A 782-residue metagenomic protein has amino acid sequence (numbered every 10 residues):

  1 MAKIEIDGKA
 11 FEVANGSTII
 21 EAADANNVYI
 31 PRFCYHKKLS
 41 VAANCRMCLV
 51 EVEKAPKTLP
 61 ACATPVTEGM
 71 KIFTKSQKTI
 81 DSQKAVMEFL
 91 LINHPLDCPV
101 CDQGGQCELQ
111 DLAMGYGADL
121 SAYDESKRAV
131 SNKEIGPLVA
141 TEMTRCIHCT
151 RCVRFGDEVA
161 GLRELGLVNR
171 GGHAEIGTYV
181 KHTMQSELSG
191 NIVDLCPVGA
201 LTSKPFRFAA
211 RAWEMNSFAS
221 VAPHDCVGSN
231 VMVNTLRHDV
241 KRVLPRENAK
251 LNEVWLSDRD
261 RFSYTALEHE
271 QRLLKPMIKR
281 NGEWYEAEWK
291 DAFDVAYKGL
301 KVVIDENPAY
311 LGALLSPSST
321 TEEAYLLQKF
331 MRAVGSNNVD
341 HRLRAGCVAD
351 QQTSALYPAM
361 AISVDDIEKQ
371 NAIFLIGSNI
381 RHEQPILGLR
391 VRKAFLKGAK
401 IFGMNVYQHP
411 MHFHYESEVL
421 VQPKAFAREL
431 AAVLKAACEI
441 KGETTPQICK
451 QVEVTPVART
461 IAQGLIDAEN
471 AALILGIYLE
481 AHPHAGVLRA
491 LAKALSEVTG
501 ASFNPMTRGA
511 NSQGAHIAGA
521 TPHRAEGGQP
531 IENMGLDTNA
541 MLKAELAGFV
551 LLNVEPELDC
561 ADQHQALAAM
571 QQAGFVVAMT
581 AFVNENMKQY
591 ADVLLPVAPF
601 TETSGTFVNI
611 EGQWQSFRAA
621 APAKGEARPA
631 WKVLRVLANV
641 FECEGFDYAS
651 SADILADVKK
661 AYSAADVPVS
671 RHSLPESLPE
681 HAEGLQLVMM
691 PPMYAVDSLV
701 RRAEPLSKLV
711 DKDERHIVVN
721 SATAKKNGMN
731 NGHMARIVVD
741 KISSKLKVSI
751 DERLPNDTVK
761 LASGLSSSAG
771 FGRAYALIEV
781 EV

Functional and structural regions predicted by a protein language model:
M1-D24, R32, H36, E51-A55 (+6 more regions): N-terminal export/assembly segments and adjacent metallocofactor-ligating motifs of anaerobic energy-metabolism
I30, Y35, Q328, K369-N371 (+5 more regions): A cross-kingdom feature strongest in bacterial/archaeal respiratory oxidoreductases
A63-E68, L91, G171-E175, R272-M277 (+7 more regions): Short acidic (Asp/Glu) and glycine-rich catalytic loops that position anionic groups and cofactors
R237-V254, R259-H269, L273-K279, E288 (+7 more regions): Long hydrophobic segments that form regular secondary structure
L315-E323, I380-H382, I477-G486, P556-L558: Gly/Ser/Thr-rich loops at beta-strand to alpha-helix junctions that form or flank small-molecule/cofactor-binding
V406-Y407, F413-T444, A485-A490, A494 (+4 more regions): Short alpha-helices
E416, L420, A427-L479: Phosphate/pyrophosphate-binding active-site segments
E469-K543, V688: A glycine-rich, hydrophobic/aromatic-adjacent loop/helix-cap motif
